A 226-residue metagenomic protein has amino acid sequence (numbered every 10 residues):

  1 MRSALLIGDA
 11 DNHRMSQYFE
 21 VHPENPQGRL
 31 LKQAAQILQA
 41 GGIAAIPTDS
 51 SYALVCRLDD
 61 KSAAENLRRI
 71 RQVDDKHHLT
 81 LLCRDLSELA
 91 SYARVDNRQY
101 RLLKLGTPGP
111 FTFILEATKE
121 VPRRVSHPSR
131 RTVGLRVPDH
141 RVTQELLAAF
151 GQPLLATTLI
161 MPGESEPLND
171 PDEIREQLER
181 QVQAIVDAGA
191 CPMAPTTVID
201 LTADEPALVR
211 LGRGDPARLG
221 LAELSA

Functional and structural regions predicted by a protein language model:
L6-A226: Active-site-adjacent structural elements in enzyme catalytic cores
